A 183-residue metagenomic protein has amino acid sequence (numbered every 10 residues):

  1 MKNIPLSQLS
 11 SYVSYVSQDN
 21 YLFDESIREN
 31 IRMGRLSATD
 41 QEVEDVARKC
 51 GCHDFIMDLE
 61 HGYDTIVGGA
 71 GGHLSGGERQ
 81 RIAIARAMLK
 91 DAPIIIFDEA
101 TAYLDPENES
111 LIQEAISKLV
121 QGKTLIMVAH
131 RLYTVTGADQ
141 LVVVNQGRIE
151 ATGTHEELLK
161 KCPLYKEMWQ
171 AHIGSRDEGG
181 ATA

Functional and structural regions predicted by a protein language model:
N3, S10, R28-G69, Q113 (+1 more regions): ABC ATPase nucleotide-binding domain helical subdomain, centered on the C-loop/LSGGQ "ABC signature"
K49, M57-G62, E114, R131 (+1 more regions): C-terminal portion of ABC ATPase nucleotide-binding domains
H53-I82, L104, G174-A183: ABC-fold ATPase nucleotide-binding domain signature/coupling loops
I84, V128: Hydrophobic anchor residue at the start of the ABC signature
L89-P93, G122: A short, proline-enriched helix->beta-strand linker immediately N-terminal to the Walker B motif in ABC-type P-loop
I95-D98: Catalytic Walker B motif of ABC-type/P-loop ATPase nucleotide-binding domains
A102-A115: Conserved D-loop/post-Walker B switch-helix segment of ABC ATPase nucleotide-binding domains
K118-M127, V135: Conserved catalytic loops of ABC-family nucleotide-binding domains
